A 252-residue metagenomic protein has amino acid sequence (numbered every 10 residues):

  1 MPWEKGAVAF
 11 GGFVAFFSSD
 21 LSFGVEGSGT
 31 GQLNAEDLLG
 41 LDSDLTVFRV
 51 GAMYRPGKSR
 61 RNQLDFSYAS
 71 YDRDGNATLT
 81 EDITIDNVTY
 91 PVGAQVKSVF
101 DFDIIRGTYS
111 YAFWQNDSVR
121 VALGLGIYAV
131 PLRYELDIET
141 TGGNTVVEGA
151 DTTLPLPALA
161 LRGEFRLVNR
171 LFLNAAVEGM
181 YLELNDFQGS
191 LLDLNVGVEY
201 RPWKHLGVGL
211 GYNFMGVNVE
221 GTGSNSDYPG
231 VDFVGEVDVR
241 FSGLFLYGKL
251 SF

Functional and structural regions predicted by a protein language model:
M1-G12, F17-L21: Outer-membrane beta-barrel biogenesis signature
K5-A7, L45-R49, F102-R106, R120 (+3 more regions): Transmembrane beta-barrel architecture of outer-membrane proteins
F10-G12, V50-Y54, G107-Y111, L125-I127 (+4 more regions): Residues on the lipid-exposed face of transmembrane beta-strands in outer-membrane beta-barrel proteins
G11-F17, S67-Y71, A112, G126-V130 (+3 more regions): Outer-membrane beta-barrel pore domains and translocons
S18-T46, S70-D103, V130-L154, L182-F187 (+1 more regions): Extracellular/periplasm-exposed beta-strand and loop segments of Gram-negative cell-envelope proteins, dominated by
R60-L64, D117-V119, N169-L173, H205-V208: Repeated loop/turn-to-beta-strand initiation elements of outer-membrane beta-barrel proteins
D117, M180-L191: Solvent-exposed loop/turn segments connecting transmembrane beta-strands in outer-membrane beta-barrel proteins
L159-Y181: Surface-exposed extracellular loop regions of Gram-negative outer-membrane beta-barrel proteins
